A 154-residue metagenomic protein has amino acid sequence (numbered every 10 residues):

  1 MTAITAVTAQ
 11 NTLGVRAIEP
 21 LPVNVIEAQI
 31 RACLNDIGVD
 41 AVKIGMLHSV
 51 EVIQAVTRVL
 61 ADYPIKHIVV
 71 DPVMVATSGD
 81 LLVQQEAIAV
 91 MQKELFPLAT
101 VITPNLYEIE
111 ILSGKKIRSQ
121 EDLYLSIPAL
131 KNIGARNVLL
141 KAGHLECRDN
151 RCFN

Functional and structural regions predicted by a protein language model:
M1-T77, L81: Conserved N-terminal subdomain of the carbohydrate kinase-like
Q85-N154: Conserved phosphate/ATP/ADP-binding segment of small-molecule kinases
